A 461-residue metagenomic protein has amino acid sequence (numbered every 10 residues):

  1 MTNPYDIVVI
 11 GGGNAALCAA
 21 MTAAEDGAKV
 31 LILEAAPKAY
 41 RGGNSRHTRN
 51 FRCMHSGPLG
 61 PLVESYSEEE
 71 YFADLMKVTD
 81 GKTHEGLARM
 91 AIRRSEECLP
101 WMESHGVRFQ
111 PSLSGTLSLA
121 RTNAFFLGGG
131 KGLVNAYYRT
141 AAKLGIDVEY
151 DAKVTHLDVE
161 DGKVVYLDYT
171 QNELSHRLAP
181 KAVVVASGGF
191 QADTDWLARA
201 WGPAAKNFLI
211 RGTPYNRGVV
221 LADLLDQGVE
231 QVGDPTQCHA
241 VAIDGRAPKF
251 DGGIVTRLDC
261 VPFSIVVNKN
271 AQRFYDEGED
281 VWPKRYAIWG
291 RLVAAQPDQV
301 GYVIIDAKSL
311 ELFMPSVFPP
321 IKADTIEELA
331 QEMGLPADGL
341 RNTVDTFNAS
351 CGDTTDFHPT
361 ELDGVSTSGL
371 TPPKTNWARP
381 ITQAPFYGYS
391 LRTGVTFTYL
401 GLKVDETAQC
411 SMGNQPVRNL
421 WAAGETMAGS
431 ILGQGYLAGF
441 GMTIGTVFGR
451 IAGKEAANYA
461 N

Functional and structural regions predicted by a protein language model:
T2-A15, L31: Beta1/beta-strand and adjacent pyrophosphate-binding region of the FAD-binding site in flavoprotein oxidoreductases
N3-Y5, N172-A182, P416: Core beta-strand elements of the Rossmann-like FAD/NAD(P) dinucleotide-binding domain in flavoenzyme oxidoreductases
K29, A35-D147, S264-R273, G278-E279 (+4 more regions): Conserved N-terminal/central alpha/beta ligand/cofactor-binding core
Y150-K163: A conserved short coil-to-beta-strand element within the FAD-binding core of flavoproteins
L174-D244, I451: Glycine-rich loop(s) and the adjacent beta-strand/alpha-helix scaffold that form part
R217, L221-R341: An anion/pyrophosphate-binding glycine-rich loop and adjacent beta-alpha core in soluble alpha-beta enzymes
V220-Q227, G441-Y459: An active-site-proximal "capping" alpha-helix that borders the catalytic cofactor pocket
G339-Q434: A glycine-rich dinucleotide-binding beta-alpha-beta segment and adjacent secondary-structure elements that constitute
